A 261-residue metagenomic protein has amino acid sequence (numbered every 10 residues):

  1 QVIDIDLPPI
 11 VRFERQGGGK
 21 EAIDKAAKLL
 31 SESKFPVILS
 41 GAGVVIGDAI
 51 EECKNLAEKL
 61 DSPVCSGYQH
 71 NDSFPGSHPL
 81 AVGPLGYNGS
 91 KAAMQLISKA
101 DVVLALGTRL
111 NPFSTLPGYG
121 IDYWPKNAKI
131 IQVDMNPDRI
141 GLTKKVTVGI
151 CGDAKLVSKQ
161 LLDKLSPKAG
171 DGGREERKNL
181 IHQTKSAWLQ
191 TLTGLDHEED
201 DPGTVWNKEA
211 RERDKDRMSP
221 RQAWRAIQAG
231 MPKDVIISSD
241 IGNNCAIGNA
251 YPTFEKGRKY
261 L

Functional and structural regions predicted by a protein language model:
Q1, L39, A105-G107, D134 (+1 more regions): Short beta-strand segments
Q1-D4, K178-T184, A246: Short, compositionally biased "basic patch" segments
Q1-E32, E199-N207: Conformationally flexible catalytic loops at phosphate/diphosphate-handling active centers
R12-G19, I23, G43-I46, G83-S90 (+5 more regions): Hydrophobic alpha-helical scaffolding
G18, A27, S31-A100, A229-L261: Anionic-ligand anchoring segments at beta-strand to alpha-helix junctions in alpha/beta enzyme folds, i.e., glycine
D48, F113-S114, R139, Q160 (+2 more regions): Phosphate- and divalent-cation-binding pockets in alpha/beta enzyme and binding domains that engage nucleotide-derived
H70-L189: Glycine-rich, acidic loop regions that bind phosphate or pyrophosphate groups
A187-L261: Active-site diphosphate/adenylate-binding microenvironment
